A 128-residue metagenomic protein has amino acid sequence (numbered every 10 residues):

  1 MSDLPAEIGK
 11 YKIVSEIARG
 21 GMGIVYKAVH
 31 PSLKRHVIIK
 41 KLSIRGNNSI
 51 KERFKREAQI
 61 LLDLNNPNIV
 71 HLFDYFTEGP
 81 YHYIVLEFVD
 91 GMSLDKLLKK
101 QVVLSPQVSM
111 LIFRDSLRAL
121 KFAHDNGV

Functional and structural regions predicted by a protein language model:
A18, R56, N65-N68, Y81 (+1 more regions): Flexible N-lobe loop architecture of eukaryotic-like protein kinase catalytic domains
I24: Conserved N-lobe ATP-binding subsite of Hanks-type protein kinase domains, especially the beta3 VAIK lysine
K27, K34-S43: Glycine-rich ATP phosphate-binding loop
K41-D63: AlphaC helix of the eukaryotic protein kinase fold
Y75: Activation-segment/catalytic-loop signature of the eukaryotic protein kinase fold
G79-S93, L97: Conserved short submotifs of the Hanks-type protein kinase catalytic core that shape the nucleotide-binding pocket
I112-F113: Activation segment signature within eukaryotic-like protein kinase domains
L117-V128: Protein kinase catalytic-loop region centered on the HRD/HxD motif
